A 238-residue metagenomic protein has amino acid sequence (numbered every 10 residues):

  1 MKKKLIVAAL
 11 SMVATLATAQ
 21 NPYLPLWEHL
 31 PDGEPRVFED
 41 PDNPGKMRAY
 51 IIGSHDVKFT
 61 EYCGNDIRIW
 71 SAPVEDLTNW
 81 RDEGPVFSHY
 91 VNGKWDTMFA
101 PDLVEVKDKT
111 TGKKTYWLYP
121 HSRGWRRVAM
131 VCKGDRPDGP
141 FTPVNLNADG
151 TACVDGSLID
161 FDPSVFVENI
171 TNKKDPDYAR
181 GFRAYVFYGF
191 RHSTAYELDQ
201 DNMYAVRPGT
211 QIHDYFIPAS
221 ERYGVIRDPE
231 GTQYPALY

Functional and structural regions predicted by a protein language model:
M1-K4: Positively charged n-region of N-terminal signal peptides that target proteins for export
V7-T15: Bacterial N-terminal signal peptides
A19-Y238: Carbohydrate-active catalytic/glycan-binding domains of CAZyme proteins, especially the secreted or lumenal ectodomains
